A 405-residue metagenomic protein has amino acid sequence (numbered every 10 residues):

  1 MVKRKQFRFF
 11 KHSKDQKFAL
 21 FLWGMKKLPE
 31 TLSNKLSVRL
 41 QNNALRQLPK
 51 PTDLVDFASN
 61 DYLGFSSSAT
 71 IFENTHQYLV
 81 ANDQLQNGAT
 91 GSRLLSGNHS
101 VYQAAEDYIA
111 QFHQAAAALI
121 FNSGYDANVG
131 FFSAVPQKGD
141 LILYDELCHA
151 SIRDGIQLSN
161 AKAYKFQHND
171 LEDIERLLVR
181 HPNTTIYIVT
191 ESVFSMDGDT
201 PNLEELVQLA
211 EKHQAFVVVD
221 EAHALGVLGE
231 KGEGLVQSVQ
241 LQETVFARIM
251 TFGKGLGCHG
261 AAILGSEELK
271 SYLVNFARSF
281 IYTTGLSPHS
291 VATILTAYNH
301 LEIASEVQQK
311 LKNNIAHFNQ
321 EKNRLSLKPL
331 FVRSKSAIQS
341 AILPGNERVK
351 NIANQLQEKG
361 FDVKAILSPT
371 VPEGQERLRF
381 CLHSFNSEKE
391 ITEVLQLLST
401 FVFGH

Functional and structural regions predicted by a protein language model:
W23-G24, S67-A69, E73, Q111 (+2 more regions): PLP-dependent enzyme catalytic core of the Aspartate aminotransferase-like
K26-N87: N-terminal "arm"/small-domain region of PLP-dependent enzymes with the aminotransferase-like
F65, K310-A316, L325-K359, L382-S384: Conserved PLP-binding catalytic core of the aspartate aminotransferase-like
V80-S123, I315: Conserved N-terminal alpha-helix of the aminotransferase class I/II PLP-enzyme fold
F131-A150: Conserved PLP-anchoring active-site segment centered on the Schiff-base-forming lysine
Y164, H168-V219: Active-site phosphate-binding strand-loop segment of PLP-dependent enzymes
K231, Q237-Y272: Active-site PLP attachment segment
G255-K322, P329-F331: PLP-dependent aminotransferase class I/II
